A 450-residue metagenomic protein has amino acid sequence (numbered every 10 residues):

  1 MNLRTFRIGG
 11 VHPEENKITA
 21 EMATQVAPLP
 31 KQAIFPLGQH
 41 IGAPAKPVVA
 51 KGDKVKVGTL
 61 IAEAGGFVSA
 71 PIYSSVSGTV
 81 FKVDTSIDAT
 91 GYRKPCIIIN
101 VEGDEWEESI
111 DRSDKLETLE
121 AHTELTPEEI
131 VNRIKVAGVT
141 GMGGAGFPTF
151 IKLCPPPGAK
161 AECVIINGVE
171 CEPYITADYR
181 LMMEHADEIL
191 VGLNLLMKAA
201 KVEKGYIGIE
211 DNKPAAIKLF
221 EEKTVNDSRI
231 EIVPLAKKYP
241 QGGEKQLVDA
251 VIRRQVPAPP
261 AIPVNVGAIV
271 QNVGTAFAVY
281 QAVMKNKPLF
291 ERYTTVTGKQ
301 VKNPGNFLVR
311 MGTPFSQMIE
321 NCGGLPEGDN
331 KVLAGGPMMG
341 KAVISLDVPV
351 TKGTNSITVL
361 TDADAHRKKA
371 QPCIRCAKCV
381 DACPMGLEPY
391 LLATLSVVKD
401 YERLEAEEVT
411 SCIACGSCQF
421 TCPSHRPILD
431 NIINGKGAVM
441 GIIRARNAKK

Functional and structural regions predicted by a protein language model:
M1-V48: N-terminal, Lys/Arg-enriched amphipathic/low-complexity engagement segments that precede the first folded domain
A50-E63, K82: Short, well-structured beta-strand-loop connectors
G78-V80: Conserved hydrophobic positions within beta-strands
I87-F147, G158, P214, E231: Acidic low-complexity segments
V164-D178, Q300: Gly-rich Lys/Arg/Thr-decorated short loops/hinges at beta-loop-alpha junctions or inter-strand turns that position
M183-A199: Histidine-anchored nucleotide/phosphate-binding helix
V202-F315, N321-G328, G336: Hydrophobic alpha-helical positions that pack around
T354-A370, V380, P384-K450: Ferredoxin-type iron-sulfur electron-transfer modules in oxidoreductases and energy-metabolism complexes
